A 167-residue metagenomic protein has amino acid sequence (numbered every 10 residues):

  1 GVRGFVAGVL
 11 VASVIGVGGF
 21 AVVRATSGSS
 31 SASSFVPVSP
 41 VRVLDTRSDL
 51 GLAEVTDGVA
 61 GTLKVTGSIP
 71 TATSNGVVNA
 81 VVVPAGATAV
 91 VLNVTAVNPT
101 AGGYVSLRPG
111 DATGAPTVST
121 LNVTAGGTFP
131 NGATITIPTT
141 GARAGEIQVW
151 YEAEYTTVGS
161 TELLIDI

Functional and structural regions predicted by a protein language model:
G1-I167: Short edge beta-strands and adjacent beta->alpha junctions
